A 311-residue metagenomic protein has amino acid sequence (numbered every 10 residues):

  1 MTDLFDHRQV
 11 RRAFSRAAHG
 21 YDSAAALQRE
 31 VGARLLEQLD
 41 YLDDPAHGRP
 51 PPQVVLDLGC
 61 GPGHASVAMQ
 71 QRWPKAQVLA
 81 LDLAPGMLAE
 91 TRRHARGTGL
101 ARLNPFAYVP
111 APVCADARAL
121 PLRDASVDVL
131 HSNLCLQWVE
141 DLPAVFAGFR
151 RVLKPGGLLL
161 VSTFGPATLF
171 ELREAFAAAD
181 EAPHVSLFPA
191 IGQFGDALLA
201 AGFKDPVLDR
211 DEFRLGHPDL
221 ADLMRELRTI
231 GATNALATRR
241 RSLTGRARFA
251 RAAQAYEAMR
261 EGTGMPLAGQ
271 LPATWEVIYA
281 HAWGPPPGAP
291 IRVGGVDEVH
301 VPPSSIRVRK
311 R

Functional and structural regions predicted by a protein language model:
M1-G20, A33: N-terminal, positively charged/glycine-rich alpha-helical extensions of SAM-dependent methyltransferases
A26-P51, A68: Conserved alpha-helix/loop element of class I SAM-dependent methyltransferases that forms part of the SAM/SAH-binding
R49-L120: Class I SAM-dependent methyltransferase SAM/SAH-binding core
R118-V129: A short acidic, Gly/Pro-enriched loop at the edge of an enzyme's catalytic core that lines a small-molecule cofactor
D128-D141: A short SAM/SAH-binding and catalytic strip from SAM-dependent methyltransferases
P143-P155: A short glycine-rich, Lys/Arg-flanked "PGG" loop and its adjoining helix->strand segment in the class I
L158-D222, E226-L243: Conserved catalytic/acceptor-binding region of the Class I
L227-R311: C-terminal lobe and adjacent flexible extensions of AdoMet/dcAdoMet transferase-like proteins
